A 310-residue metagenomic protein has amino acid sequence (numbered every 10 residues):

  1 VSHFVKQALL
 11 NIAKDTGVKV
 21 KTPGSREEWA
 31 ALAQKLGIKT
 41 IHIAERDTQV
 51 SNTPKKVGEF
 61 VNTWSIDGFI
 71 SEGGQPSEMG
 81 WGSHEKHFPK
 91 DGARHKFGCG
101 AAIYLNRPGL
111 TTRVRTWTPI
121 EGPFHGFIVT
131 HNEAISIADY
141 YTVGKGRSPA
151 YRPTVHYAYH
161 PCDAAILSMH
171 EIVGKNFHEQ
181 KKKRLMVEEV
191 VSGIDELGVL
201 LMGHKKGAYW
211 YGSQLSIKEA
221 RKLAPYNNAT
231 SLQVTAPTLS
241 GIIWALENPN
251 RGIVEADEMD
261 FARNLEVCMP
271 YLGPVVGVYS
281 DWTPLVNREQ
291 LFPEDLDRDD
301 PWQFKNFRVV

Functional and structural regions predicted by a protein language model:
V1-Q7: Domain-scale recognition of functional cores that engage charged ligands
N11-V310: C-terminal catalytic/substrate-binding lobe primarily of soluble NAD(P)-dependent oxidoreductases
